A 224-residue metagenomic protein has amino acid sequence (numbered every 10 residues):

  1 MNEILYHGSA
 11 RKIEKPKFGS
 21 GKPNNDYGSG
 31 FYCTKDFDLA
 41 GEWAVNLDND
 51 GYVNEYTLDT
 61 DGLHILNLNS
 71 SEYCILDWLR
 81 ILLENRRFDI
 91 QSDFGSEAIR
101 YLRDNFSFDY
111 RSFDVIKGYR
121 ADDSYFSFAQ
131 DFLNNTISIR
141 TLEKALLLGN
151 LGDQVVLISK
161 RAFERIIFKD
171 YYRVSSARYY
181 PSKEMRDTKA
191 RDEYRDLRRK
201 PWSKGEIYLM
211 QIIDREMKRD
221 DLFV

Functional and structural regions predicted by a protein language model:
M1-D26, V224: ADP-ribose/NAD+-binding catalytic cleft of ART/PARP-like enzymes
N2-E3, G28-G30, D50-G51: Short, surface-exposed beta-edge/turn micro-motifs
A10-K12, F37, T60-G62: Short, flexible loop/turn elements at secondary-structure junctions
K22-L47: Extended catalytic/binding region for NAD+/ADP-ribose chemistry, centered on the ART fold
L47-N49, T60-V224: Conserved NAD+-utilizing ADP-ribose enzyme module
